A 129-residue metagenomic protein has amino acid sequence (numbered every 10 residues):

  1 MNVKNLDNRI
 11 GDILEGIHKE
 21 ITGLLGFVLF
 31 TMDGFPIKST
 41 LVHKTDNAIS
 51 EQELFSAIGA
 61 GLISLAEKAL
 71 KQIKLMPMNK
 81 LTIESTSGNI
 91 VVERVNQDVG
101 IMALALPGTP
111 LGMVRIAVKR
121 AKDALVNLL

Functional and structural regions predicted by a protein language model:
M1-L129: Non-catalytic interaction/Regulatory regions outside core domains
